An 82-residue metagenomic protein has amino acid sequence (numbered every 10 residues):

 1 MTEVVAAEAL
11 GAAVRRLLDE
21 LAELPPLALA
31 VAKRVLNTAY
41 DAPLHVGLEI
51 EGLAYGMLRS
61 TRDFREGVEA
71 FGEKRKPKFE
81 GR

Functional and structural regions predicted by a protein language model:
M1-E49, F79-R82: C-terminal long alpha-helix characteristic of the crotonase
S60-F64, A70: Interdomain hinge/lid region at the active-site interface of Rossmann-like NAD(P)-dependent oxidoreductases
E69-R82: Terminal low-complexity tails and localization/encapsulation signals of metabolic enzymes
